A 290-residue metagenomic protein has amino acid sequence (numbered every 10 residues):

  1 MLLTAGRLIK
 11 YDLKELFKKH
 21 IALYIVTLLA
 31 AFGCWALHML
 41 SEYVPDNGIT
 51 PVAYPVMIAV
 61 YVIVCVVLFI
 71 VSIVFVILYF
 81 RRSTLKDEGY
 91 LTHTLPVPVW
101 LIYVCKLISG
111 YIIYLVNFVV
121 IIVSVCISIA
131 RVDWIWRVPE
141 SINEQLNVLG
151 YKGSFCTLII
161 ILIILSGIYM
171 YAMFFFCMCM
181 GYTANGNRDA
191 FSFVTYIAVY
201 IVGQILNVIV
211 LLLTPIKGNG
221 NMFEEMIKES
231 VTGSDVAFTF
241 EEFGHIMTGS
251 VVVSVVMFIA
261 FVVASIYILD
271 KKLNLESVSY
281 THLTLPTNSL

Functional and structural regions predicted by a protein language model:
M1-L78, R82-S83, F176, Y182-T183 (+2 more regions): Hydrophobic alpha-helical transmembrane segments
K14, K18, W100-N117, A198-V202: Alpha-helical transmembrane segments of multi-pass membrane proteins
A30, C34, I113, N117-I121 (+5 more regions): Alpha-helical transmembrane segments of multipass membrane proteins
I49-S72, C105-C179: Secretory targeting signals
R82-S109: Helix-loop-helix units of permease transmembrane domains in multi-pass membrane transporters, especially ABC
N185-N187: Membrane interface segments of multi-pass transport proteins and intramembrane proteases
D189-I201: Central hydrophobic cores of alpha-helical transmembrane segments in multi-pass integral membrane proteins
T281-T287: Conserved small/polar residues in nucleotide/adenosyl-binding loops
